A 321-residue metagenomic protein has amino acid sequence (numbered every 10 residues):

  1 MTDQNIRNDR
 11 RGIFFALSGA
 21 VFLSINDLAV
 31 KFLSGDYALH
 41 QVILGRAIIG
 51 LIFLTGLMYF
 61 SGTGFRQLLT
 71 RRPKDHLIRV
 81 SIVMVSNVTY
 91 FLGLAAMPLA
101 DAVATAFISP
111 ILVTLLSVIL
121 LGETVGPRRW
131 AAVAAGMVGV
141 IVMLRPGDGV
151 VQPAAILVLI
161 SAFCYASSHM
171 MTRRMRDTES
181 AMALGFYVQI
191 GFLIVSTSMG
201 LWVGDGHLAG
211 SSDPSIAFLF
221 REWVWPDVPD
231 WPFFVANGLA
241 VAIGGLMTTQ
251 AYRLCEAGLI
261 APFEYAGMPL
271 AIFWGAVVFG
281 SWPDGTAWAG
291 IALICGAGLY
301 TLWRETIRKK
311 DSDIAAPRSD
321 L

Functional and structural regions predicted by a protein language model:
T2, P269-L321: C-terminal-most transmembrane helix of multi-pass membrane proteins
R11-L17, G64-T89, P153-L159, G210-I243 (+1 more regions): Loop-to-transmembrane-helix transition segments
A20, S24, L28, T55 (+11 more regions): Hydrophobic/small/kink-forming positions within alpha-helical transmembrane segments of polytopic membrane proteins
K31, L54, V150-S212, F220 (+2 more regions): Transmembrane alpha-helical segments that form core, pore/gating elements of small-molecule transporters/exporters
Y37-V85, C164-M171, V188-G204: Transmembrane alpha-helices of multi-pass small-molecule transport proteins
V103-I108, R176-G191, A242-A276: Helix-helix packing/entry segments at the starts of transmembrane helices
P110-A131, P269-A287: C-terminal transmembrane-helix exit sites in multi-pass transporters
R128-R145, S161, T286-E305: Hydrophobic transmembrane alpha-helices of multi-pass small-molecule transport proteins
